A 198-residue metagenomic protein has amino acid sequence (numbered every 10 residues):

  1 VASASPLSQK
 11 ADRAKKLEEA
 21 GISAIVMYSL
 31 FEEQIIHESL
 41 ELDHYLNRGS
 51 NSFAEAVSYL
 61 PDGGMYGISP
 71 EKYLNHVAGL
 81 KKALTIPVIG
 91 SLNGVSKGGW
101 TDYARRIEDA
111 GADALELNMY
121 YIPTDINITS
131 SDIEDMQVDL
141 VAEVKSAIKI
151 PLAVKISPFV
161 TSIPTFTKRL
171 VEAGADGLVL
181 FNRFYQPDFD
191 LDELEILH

Functional and structural regions predicted by a protein language model:
A2-Y59, I68-H198: Alpha/beta enzyme core
G63: The substrate-binding groove and active-site-proximal loops of carbohydrate-active enzymes, especially glycoside
